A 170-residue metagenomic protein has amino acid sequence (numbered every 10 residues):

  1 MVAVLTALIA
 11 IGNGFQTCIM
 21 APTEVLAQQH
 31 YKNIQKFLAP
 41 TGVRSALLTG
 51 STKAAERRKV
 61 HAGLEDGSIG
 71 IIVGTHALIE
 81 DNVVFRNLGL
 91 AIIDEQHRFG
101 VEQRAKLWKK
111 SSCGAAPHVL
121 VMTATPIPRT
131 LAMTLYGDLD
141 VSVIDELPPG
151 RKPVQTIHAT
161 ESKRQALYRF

Functional and structural regions predicted by a protein language model:
V2-Y31, A39-R44, G114: Conserved SF1/SF2 helicase motif Ia
L5-T6, R86-L88, R98-M122: Short, conserved "post-DEAD/DEAH" coupling segment immediately C-terminal to helicase motif II within the SF2/RecA-like
G14-C18, R44, G67-I71, N87-L90 (+2 more regions): Loop/turn-to-beta-strand initiation segments
E24-L26, S45-A54, Q96-R98, K106-G114 (+1 more regions): Flexible beta-alpha connector loops of hexameric P-loop NTPases
L26-S68: Conserved helix-turn-beta segment of the N-terminal RecA-like "Helicase ATP-binding" lobe in SF1/SF2 helicases
S51-I72, I79-L88, S111: Conserved motor-coupling elements within RecA-like helicase/translocase cores
T75-H76, D94-E95: Walker B catalytic acidic pair
L135-F170: Conserved interdomain linker/interface between the two RecA-like ATPase lobes of SF2 helicase motors
